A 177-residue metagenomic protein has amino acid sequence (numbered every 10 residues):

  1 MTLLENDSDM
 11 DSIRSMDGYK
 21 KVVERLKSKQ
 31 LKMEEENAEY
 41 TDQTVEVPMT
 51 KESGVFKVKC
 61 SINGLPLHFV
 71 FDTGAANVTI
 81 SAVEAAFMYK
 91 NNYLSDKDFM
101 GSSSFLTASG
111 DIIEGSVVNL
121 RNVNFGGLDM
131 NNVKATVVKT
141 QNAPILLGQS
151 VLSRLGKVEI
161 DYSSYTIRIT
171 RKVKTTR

Functional and structural regions predicted by a protein language model:
M1-R177: Pepsin/retropepsin-fold aspartyl endopeptidases
